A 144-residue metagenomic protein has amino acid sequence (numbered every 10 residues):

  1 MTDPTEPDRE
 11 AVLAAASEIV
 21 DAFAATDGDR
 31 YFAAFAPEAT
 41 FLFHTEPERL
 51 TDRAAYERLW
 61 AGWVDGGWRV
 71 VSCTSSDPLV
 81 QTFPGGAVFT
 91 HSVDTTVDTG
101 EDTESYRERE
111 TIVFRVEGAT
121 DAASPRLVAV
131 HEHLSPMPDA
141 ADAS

Functional and structural regions predicted by a protein language model:
T2-R30, T40-S144: A beta-strand edge to alpha-helix "cap/lid" segment located at domain peripheries
A36: Helix-to-beta-strand junctions that scaffold the AdoMet/dcAdoMet cofactor pocket in Class I SAM-dependent enzymes
